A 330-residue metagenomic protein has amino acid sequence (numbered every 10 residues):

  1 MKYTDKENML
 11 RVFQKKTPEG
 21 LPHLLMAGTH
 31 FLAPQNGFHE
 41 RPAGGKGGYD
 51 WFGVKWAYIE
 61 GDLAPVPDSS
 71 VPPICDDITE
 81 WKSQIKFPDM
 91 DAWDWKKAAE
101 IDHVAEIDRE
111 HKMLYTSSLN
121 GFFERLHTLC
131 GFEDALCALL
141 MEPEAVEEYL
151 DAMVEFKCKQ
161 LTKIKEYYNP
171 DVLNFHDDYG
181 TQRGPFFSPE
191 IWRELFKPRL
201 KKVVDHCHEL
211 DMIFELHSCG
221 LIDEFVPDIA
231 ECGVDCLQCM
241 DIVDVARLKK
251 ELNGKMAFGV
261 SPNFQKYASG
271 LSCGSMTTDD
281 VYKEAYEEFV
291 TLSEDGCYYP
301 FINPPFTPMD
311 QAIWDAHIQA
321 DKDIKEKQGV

Functional and structural regions predicted by a protein language model:
M1-G28, P88-V330: Active-site loop segments of alpha/beta catalytic cores
Q14-K16, G20-I59: N-terminal accessory/capping or targeting/presequence segment of soluble
T17, L21, A33, R41 (+5 more regions): Intrinsic-disorder/low-complexity coil detector
P34-F38, E60-V71, H127-T128, F187 (+1 more regions): Short aromatic-enriched loop/helix-cap "lid" or pocket-rim segments at secondary-structure transitions that line
K46-K97, I107-S117: A contiguous, low-structure linker/loop signature
